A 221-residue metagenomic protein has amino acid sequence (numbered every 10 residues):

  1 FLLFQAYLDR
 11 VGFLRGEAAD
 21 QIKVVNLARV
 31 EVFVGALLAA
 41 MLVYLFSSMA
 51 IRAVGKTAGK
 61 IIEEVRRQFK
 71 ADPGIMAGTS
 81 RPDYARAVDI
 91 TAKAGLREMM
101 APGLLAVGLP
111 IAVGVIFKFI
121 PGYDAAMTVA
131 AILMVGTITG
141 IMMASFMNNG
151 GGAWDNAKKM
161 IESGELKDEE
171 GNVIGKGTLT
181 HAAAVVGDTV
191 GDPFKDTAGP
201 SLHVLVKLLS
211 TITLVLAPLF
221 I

Functional and structural regions predicted by a protein language model:
F1-I221: Hydrophobic packing and interface segments
